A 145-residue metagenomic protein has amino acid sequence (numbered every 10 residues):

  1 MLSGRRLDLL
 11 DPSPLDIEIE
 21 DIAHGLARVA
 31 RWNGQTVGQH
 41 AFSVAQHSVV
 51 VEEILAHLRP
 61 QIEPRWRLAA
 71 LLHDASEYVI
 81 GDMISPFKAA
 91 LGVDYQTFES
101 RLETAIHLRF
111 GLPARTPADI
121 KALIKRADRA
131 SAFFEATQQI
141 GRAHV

Functional and structural regions predicted by a protein language model:
M1-H144: Metal-dependent phosphohydrolase cores
